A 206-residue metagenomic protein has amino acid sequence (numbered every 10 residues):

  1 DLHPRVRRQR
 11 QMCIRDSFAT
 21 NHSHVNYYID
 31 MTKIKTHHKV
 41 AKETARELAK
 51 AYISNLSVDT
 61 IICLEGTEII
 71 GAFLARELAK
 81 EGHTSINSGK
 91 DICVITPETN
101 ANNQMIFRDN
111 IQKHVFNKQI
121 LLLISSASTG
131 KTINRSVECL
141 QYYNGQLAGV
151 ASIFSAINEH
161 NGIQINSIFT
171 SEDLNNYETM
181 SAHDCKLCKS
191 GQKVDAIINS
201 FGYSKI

Functional and structural regions predicted by a protein language model:
D1-R10, I14: Single conserved hydrophobic/aromatic residue that forms the stacking wall/gate of nucleotide- or nucleobase-binding
I14, C63, L122-L123: Hydrophobic Val/Ile/Leu positions in short beta-strands of Rossmann-like dinucleotide-binding domains
F18-S57: An N-terminal, well-structured beta->alpha segment
Y52, L78, G82, L140 (+1 more regions): Active-site catalytic pocket residues across diverse enzymes, especially alpha/beta-hydrolases
L56-T67: Short glycine-rich phosphate-binding loop at a beta-alpha junction
D59, K118, A148: Conserved acidic residues
G71-L121, S128-T132: Short, glycine/charge-rich flexible loops or terminal/linker lids adjacent to PRPP-binding catalytic cores
V137-I206: PRPP-dependent phosphoribosyltransferase catalytic core
